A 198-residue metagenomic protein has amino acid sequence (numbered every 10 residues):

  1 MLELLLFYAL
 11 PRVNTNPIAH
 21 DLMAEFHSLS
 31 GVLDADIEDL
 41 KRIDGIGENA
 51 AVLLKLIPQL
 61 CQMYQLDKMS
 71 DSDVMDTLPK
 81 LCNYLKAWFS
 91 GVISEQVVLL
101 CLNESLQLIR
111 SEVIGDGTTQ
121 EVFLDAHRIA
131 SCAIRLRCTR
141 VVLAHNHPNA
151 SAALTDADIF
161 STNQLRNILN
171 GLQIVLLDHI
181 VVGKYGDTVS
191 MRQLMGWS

Functional and structural regions predicted by a protein language model:
M1-R12: Charged, compositionally biased N-terminal leader segments and the immediate start of the first structured element
L22-M23, L29-I43: A short amphipathic alpha-helix within small helical-bundle interaction modules
L56, Q62-Q107: Glycine-enriched loop-and-adjacent helix/strand subsegments that border the catalytic/binding cleft of enzyme cores
L85-L136, R140: Histidine/lysine/aspartate-rich catalytic loop segments that bind and position anionic ligands
Q96, D116, N163-S198: Divalent-metal-activated hydrolytic enzyme cores
D125-H127, D156-N163: Charged helix-capping and loop-helix junction motifs
R140-A150, H179-V181: Histidine-centered catalytic micro-motifs
